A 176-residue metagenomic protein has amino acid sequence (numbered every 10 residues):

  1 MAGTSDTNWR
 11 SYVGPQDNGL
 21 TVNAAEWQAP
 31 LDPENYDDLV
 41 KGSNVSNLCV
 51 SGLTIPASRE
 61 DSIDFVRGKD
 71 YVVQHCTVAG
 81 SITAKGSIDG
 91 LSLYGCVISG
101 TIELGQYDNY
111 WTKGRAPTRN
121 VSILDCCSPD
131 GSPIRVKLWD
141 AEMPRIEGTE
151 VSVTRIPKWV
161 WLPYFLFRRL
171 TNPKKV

Functional and structural regions predicted by a protein language model:
M1-V176: Extracellular parallel beta-helix/beta-solenoid repeat domains
